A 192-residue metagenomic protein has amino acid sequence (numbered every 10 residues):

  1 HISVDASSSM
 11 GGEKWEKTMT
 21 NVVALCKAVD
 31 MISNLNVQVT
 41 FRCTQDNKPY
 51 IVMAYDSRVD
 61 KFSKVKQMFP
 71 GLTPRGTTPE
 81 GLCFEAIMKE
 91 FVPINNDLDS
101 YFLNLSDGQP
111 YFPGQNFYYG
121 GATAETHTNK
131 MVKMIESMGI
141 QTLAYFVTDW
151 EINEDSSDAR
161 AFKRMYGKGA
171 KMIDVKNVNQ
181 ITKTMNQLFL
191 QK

Functional and structural regions predicted by a protein language model:
H1-K192: Acidic, glycine-rich A-domain
